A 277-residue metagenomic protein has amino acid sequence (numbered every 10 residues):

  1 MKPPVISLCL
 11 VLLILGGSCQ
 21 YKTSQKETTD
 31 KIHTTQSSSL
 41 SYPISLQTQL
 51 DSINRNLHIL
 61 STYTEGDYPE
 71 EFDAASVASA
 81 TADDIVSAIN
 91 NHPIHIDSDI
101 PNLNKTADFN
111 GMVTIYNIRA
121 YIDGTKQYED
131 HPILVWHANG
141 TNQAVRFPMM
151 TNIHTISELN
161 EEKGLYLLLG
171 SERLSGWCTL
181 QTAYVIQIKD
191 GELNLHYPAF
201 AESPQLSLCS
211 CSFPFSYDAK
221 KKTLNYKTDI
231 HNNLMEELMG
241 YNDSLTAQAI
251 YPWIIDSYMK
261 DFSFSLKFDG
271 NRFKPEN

Functional and structural regions predicted by a protein language model:
M1-L46: Bacterial Sec-dependent N-terminal signal peptides
C19-T34, P204-P214, F273-N277: N-terminal targeting or signal-anchor segments and their processing/structural boundaries
L40-I115: Solvent-exposed N-terminal domain segments of exported/luminal and surface proteins
V77-I96, D130-P148, V185-P198, L266-R272: Surface-exposed loop/turn elements that mediate protein-protein interactions on large endomembrane-trafficking
P93-K105, N110-L159: Short N-terminal edge-element motif at the start of the domain
Y116, Y166-G170: Hydrophobic beta-strand segments that make up the repeating blades of beta-propeller and related beta-repeat
I118-Y121, T228-H231, N277: Secondary-structure transition/turn motif
T151-E162, G170-S175, T179-T182, E192-F268: Short aromatic loop motif centered on NTY/YTY
